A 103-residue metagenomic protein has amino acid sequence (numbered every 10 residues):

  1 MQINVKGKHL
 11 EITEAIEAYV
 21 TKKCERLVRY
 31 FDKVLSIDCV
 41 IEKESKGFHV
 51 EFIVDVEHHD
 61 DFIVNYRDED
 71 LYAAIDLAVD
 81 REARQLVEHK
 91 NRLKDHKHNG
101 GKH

Functional and structural regions predicted by a protein language model:
M1-H103: N-terminal, polar/charged subdomain of small-to-medium soluble alpha/beta proteins
